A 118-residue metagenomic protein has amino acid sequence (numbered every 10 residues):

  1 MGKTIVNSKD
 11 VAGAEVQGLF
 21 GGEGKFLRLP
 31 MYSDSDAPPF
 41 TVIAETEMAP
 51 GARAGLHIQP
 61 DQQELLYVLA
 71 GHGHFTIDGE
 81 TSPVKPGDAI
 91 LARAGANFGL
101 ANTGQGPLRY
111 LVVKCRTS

Functional and structural regions predicted by a protein language model:
M1-F40: A short, N-terminal "cap"/entry segment at the start of jelly-roll beta-barrel domains of the cupin/DSBH fold
P30-M31, A44-P60, A94: Conserved short histidine dyad/triad with adjacent acidic residue
E45, L91, G106-S118: A short hydrophobic beta-strand segment most commonly corresponding to one strand of the jelly-roll/cupin
T46, H72, E80-S82: Well-ordered beta-strand scaffold positions
A52, D61-Q62, E80, A96-N97 (+1 more regions): A generic "binding-loop/recognition-motif" signal
L56, F75-T76, A92, F98-Q105: Short beta-strand His + acidic residue motifs that chelate non-heme Fe in jelly-roll/DSBH and cupin folds
D61-Q63, Y67-G73: Glycine- and acidic-residue-biased ligand/ion/polar-headgroup-sensing regions
E80-A94: Short acidic-glycine-tyrosine-enriched beta hairpin
